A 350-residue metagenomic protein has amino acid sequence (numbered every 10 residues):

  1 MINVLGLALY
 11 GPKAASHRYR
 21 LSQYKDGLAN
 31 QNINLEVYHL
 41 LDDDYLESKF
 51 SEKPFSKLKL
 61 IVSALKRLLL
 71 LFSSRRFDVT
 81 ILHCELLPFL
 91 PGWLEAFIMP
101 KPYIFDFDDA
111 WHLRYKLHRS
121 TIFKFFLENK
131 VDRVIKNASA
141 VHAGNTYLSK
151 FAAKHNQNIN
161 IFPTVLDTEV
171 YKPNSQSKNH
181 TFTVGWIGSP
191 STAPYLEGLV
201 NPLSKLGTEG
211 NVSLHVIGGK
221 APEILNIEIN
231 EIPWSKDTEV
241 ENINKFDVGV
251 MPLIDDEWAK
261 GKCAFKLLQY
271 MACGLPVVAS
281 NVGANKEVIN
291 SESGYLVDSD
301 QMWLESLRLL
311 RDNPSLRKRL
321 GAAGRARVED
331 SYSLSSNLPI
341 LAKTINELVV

Functional and structural regions predicted by a protein language model:
G6-S73, F77, K220-P222: N-terminal strand-loop element at the rim of the active site of nucleotide-sugar-dependent glycosyltransferases
P12-G27, V37, D167-Y171, K178-N244: Conserved catalytic-core segment of nucleotide-activated headgroup transferases in glycan assembly
H39, W111-H112, D132, K136-P173 (+1 more regions): Donor nucleotide-sugar binding/catalytic pocket of nucleotide-sugar-dependent glycosyltransferases
L65-F77, F89-M99, F105, D109-L113 (+1 more regions): Membrane-proximal helix-turn-helix segments that form the acceptor-binding/catalytic region of lipid-linked
L82-P88: Short His-centered aromatic/hydrophobic patch
P194, N230, K236-N242, D247-A272 (+1 more regions): Nucleotide-sugar-dependent
N290-Q301, L309-S315: Conserved acidic donor-binding segment of nucleotide-sugar-dependent glycosyltransferases
L309, L316-S331, N337-K343: A short, well-ordered alpha-helix in the C-terminal region of glycosyltransferases
